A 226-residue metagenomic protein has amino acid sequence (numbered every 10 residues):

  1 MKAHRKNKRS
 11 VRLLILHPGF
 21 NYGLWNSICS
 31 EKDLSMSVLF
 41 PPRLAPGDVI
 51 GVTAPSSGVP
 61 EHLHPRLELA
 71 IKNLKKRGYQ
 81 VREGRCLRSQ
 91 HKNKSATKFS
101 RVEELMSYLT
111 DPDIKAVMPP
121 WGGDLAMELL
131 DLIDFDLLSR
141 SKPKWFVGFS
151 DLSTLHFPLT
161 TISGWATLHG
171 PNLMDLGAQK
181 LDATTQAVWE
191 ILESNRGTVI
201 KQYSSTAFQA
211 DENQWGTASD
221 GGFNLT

Functional and structural regions predicted by a protein language model:
F20-Y22: Aromatic (phenylalanine/tyrosine) cluster motif
M36-D113: ATP/NTP phosphate-donor binding region
Y108-I133: Long, hydrophobic/aromatic-enriched structural stretches that serve as scaffold segments
F135-I162, A166-L173: Short, acidic/small-residue loops that bind anionic groups at enzyme active sites
T167-T226: Conserved anion/nucleotide-ligand pocket segment
